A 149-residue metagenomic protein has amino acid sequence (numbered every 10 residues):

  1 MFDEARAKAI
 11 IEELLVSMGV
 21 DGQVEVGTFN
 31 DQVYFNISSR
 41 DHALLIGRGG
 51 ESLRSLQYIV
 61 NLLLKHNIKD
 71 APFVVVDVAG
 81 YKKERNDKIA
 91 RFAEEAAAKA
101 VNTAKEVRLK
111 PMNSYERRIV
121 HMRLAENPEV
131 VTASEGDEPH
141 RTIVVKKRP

Functional and structural regions predicted by a protein language model:
M1-P149: RNA-contacting regions in translation and RNA-metabolism proteins, encompassing KH/S1 modules where present
